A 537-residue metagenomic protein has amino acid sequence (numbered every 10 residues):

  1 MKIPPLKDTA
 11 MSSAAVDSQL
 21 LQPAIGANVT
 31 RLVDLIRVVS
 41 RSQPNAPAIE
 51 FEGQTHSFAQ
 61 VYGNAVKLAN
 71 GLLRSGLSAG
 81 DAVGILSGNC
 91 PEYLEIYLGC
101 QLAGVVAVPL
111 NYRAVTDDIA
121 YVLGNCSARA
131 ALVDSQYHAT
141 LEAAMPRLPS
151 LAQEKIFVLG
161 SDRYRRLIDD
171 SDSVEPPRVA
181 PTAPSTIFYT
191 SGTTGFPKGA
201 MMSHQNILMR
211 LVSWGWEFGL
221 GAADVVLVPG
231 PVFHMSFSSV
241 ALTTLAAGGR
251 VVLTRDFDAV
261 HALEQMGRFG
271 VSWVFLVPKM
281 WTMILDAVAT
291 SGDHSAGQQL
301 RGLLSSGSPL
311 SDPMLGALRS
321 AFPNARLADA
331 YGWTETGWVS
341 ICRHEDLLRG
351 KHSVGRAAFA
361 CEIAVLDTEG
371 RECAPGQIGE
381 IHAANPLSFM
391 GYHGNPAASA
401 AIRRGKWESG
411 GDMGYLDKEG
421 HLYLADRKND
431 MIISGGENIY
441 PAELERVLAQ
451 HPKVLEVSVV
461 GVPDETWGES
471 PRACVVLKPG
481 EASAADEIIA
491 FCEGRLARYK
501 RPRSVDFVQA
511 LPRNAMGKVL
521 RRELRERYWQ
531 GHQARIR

Functional and structural regions predicted by a protein language model:
A14, Q136-P181, F196, A287-T290: ANL superfamily adenylate-forming
G26-N28, R37, N45-C90, L94-L98 (+2 more regions): Conserved AMP-binding/adenylate-forming core of the ANL superfamily
A27-V29, S171-Y189, F196, G219-V225: Conserved pre-ATP/AMP-binding loop-to-beta segment of ANL
S57-A59, S185-M209: Conserved AMP-binding A3 loop
Y62-N70, A200-G221, P229, F233 (+2 more regions): Conserved structural elements of the adenylate-forming
A114, A120, A131-V133, V274 (+7 more regions): AMP-binding/adenylate-forming catalytic core of the ANL superfamily
L208-V225, F233-W273, A287-V288: Conserved AMP-binding/adenylation subdomain of ANL enzymes
A246, V271-L276, L285-R349, E362: Gly/Ser/Thr-rich phosphate-binding loop
